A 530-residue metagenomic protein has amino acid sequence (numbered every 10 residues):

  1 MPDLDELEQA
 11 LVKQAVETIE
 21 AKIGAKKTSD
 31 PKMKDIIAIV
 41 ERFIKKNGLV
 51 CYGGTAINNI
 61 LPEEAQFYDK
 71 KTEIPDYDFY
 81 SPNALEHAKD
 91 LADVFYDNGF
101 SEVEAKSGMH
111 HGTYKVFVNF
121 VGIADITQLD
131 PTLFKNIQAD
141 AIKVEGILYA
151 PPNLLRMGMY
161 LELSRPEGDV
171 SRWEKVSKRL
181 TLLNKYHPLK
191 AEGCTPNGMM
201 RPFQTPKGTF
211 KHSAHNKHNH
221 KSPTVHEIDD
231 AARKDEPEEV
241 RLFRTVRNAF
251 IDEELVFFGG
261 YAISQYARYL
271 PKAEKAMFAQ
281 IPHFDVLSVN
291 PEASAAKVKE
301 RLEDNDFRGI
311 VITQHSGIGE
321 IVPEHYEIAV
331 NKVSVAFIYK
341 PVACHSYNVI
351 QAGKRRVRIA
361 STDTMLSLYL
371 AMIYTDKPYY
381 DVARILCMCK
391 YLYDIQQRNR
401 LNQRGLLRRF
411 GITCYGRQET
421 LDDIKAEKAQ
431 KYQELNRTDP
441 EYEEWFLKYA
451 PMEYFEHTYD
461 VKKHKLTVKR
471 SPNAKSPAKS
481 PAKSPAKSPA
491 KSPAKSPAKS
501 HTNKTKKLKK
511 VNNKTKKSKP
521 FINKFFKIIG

Functional and structural regions predicted by a protein language model:
M1-D35, L154-V240, V468-S471, I528-I529: N-terminal regions immediately upstream of nucleotidyltransferase
M33-L85, V240-E292: Active-site nucleotide-donor binding segment shared across nucleotidyl transfer reactions
L85-A92, E292-K299: Short, conserved charged micro-motifs
V94-N136, E300-S346: Conserved catalytic core of two-metal-ion nucleotidyltransferases
A141, E145-E167, G353-Y374: Phosphate-handling catalytic interfaces
Q204, L386-C387, Q396-R470: Eukaryotic intrinsically disordered, low-complexity regulatory regions enriched in Ser/Thr/Pro and acidic residues
T467-G530: Arg/Lys-rich, intrinsically disordered low-complexity tails that mediate electrostatic binding and condensation
